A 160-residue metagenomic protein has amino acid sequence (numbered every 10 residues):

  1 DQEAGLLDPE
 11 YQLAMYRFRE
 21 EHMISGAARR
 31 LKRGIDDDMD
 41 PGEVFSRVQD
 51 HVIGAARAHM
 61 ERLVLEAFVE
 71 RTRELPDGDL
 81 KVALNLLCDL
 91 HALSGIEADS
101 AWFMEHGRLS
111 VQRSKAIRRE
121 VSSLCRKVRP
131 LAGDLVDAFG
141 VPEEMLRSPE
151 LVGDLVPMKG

Functional and structural regions predicted by a protein language model:
D1-G160: Flavin-dependent oxidoreductase catalytic core characteristic of acyl-CoA dehydrogenase/oxidase-like enzymes
